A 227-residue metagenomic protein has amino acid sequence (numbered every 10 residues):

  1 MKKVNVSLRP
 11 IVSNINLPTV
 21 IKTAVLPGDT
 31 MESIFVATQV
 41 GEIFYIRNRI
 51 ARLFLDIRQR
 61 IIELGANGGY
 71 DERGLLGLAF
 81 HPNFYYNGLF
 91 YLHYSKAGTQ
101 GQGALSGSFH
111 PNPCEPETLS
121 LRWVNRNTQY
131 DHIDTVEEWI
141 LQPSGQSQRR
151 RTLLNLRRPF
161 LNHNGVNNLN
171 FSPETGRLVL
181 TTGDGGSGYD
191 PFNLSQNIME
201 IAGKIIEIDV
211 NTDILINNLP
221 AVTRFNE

Functional and structural regions predicted by a protein language model:
M1-Y189: Acidic, Gly/Ser/Thr-rich repeat motifs that build Ca2+-stabilized beta-propeller blades
N16, Y85, M199-A202, N226: Generic, ordered loop/turn and secondary-structure boundary motif
R52, L215-I216: Generic structural signal for well-ordered beta-strand positions
R122-V124, T181, L194, I214-L215 (+1 more regions): Intrinsic disorder/low-complexity signature
N170, G186, L194-D209: Extracytoplasmic, non-cytosolic globular domains
I206, V210-D213, L219-E227: Conserved small-residue
